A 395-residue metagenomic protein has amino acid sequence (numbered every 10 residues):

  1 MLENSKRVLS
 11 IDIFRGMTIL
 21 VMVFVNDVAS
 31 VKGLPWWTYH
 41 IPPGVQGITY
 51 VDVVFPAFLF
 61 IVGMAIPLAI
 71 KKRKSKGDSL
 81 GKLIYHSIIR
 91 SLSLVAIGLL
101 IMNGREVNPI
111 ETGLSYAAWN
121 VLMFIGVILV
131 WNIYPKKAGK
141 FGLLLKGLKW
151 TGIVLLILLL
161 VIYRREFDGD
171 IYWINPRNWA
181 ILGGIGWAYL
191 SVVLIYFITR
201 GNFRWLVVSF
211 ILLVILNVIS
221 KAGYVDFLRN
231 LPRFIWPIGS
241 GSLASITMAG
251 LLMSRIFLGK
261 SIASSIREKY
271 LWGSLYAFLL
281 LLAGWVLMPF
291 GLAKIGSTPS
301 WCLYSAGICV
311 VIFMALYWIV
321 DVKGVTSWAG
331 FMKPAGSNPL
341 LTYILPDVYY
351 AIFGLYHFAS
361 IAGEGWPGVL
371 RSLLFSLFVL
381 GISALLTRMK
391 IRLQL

Functional and structural regions predicted by a protein language model:
M1-L395: Alpha-helical transmembrane segments and their immediate juxtamembrane cytosolic regions
